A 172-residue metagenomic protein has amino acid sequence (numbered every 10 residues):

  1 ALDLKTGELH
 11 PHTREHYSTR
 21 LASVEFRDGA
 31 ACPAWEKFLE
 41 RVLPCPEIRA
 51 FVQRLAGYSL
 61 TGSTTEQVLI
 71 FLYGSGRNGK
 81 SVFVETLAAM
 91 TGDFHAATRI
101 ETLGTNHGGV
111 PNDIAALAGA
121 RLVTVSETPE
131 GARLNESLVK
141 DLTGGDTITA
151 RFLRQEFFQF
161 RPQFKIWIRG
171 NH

Functional and structural regions predicted by a protein language model:
L2-G119: P-loop NTPase catalytic core of nucleic-acid-dependent motor ATPases
K5, T128, H172: Anionic group-transfer/hydrolysis microenvironments
Y58, N171-H172: Short beta-turn/strand-loop junction motif enriched in small, turn-promoting residues
F71-G74, T124-V125, W167-G170: Short beta-strand segments
R77, H107, V125-A132, L153: Hydrophobic alpha-helical scaffolding
A97-G109, S137-E156: Substrate-gripping "pore-loop 1 plus following alpha2 helix"
N112-G119, R151-R169: AAA+/SF3 P-loop NTPase mechanochemical coupling elements
A120-G145, F158: Conserved AAA+/SF3 P-loop NTPase catalytic/coupling segment centered on the Walker-B
